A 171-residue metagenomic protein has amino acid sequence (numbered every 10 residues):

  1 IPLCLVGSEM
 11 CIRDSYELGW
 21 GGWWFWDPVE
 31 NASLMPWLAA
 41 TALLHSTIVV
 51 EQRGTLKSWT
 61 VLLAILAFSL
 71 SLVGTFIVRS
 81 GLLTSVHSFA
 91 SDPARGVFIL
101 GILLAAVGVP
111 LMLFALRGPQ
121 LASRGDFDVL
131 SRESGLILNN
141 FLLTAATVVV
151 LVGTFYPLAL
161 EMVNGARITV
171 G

Functional and structural regions predicted by a protein language model:
I1-I12: Single conserved hydrophobic/aromatic residue that forms the stacking wall/gate of nucleotide- or nucleobase-binding
S8, G54-S71, S131-A146: Interfacial and helix-entry/exit segments of alpha-helical transmembrane bundles in multi-pass inner-membrane proteins
S8-E9, A39-A42, A67-V73, V109 (+2 more regions): Membrane-embedded alpha-helical transmembrane segments of multi-pass integral membrane proteins
R13-A32, R53, I77-I99, R124-L130 (+1 more regions): Membrane-interface interhelical loops and short amphipathic "cap" helices that link adjacent transmembrane segments
D14, T47-E51, L72-T75, L111-G118 (+3 more regions): Transmembrane helix-loop junctions and nearby membrane-interface residues
G21-F25, L38-L56, L62-F68, L72-I77: Active-site cavity-forming subdomains of large catalytic enzyme subunits
A32-S46, F98-G118, A146-T147: Hydrophobic cores of alpha-helical transmembrane segments in multi-pass inner/ER membrane proteins, independent
L43-W59, L116-R132: Membrane-interfacial helix termini and the short, flexible loops that connect transmembrane helices in multi-pass
